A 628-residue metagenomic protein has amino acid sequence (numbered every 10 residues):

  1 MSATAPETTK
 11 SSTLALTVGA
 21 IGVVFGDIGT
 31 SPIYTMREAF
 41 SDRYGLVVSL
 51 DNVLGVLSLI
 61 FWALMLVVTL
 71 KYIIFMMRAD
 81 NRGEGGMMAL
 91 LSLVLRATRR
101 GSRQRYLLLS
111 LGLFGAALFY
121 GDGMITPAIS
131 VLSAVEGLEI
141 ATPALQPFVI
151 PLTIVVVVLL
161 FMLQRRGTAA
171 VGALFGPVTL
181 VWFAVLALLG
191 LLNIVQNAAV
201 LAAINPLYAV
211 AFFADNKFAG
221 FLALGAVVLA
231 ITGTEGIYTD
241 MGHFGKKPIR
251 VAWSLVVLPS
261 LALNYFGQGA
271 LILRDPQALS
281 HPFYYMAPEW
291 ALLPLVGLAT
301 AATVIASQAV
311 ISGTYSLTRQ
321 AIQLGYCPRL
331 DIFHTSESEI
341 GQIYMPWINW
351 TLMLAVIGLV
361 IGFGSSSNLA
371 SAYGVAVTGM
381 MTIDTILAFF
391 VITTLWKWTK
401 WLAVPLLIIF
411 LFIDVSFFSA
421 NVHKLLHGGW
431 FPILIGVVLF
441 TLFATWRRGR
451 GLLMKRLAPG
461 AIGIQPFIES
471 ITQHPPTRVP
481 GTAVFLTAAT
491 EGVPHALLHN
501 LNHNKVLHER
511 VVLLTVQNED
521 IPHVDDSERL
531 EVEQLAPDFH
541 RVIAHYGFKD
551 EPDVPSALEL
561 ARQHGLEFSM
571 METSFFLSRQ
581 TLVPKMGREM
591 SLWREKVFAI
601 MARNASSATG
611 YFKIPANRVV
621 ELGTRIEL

Functional and structural regions predicted by a protein language model:
M1-L628: The structured alpha-helical core of multi-pass membrane proteins
